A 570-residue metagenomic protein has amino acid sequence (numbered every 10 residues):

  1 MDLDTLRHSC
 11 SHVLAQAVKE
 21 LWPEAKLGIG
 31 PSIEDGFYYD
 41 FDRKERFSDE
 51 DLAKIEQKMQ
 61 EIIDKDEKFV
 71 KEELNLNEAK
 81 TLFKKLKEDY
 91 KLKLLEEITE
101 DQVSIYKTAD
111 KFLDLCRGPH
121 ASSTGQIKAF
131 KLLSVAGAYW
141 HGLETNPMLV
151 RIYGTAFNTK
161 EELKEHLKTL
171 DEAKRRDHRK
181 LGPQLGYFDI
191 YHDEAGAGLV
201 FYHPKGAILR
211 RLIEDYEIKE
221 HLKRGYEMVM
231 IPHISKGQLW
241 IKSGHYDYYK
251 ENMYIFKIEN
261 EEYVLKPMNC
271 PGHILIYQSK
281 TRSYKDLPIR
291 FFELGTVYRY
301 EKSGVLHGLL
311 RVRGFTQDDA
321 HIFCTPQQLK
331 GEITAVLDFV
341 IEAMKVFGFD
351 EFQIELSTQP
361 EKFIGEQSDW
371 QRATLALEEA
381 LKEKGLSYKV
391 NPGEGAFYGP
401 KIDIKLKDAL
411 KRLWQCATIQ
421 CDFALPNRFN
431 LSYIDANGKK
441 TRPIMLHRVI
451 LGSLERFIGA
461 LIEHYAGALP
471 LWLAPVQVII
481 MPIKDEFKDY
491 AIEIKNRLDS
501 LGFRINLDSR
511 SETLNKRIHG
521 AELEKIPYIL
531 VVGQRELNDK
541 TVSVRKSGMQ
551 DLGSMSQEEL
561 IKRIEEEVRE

Functional and structural regions predicted by a protein language model:
M1-K26, S32-E570: NTP/phosphate- and nucleic-acid-binding module
